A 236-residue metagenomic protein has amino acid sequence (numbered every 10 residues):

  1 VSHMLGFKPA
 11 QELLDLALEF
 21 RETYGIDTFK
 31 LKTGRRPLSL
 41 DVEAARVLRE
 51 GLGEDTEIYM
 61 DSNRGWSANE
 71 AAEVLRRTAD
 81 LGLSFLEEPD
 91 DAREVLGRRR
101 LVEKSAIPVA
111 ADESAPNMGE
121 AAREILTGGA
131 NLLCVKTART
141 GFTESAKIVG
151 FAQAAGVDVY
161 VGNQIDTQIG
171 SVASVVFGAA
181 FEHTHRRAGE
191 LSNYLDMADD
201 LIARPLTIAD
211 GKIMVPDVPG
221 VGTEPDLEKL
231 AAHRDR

Functional and structural regions predicted by a protein language model:
V1-S105: Metal-dependent enolase-superfamily TIM-barrel catalytic cores that perform enediolate-based chemistry
F7, R35, R64, R139 (+2 more regions): Short loop or secondary-structure boundary microenvironments that flank and position key functional residues
M60-D61, A111-E113: Short beta-strand elements of ligand-binding domains
G82, R93-P108, A115-P216: Shared catalytic-loop signature of beta/alpha-barrel
V221-R236: Extended hydrophobic packing segments that form well-structured cores
